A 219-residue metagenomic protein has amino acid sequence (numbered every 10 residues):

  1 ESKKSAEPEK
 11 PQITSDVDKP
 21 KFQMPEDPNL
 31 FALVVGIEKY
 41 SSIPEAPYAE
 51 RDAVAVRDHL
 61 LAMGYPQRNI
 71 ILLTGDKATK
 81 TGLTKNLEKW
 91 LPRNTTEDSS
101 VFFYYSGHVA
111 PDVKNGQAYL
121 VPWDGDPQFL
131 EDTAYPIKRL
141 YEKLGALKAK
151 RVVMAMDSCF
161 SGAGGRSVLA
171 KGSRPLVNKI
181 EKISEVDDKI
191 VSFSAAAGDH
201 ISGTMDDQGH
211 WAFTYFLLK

Functional and structural regions predicted by a protein language model:
E1-A46, A62, T81, A146-K150 (+3 more regions): Disordered regulatory segments flanking catalytic cores
S2-K19, A53, R57-S99, E131-D132 (+1 more regions): Functional beta-strand-loop-alpha-helix junction segments that form "active/interaction loops" within catalytic
D16-P20, K138-R139, P175-E181: Alpha-helical scaffolding within the catalytic cores of extracellular/periplasmic polymer-degrading hydrolases
N29, T81-S106, A110-L169: Caspase-like (clan CD) cysteine peptidase catalytic core
F31, N69, G116, K189-V191: A generic secondary-structure signal marking the coil-to-beta-strand transition
G36, T74, V152-K219: Active-site-proximal C-terminal subdomain of hydrolase catalytic domains
Y40-V54, D58, L130, T204-G209: Glycine- and acidic-residue-enriched helix-capping/strand-helix junction motifs
